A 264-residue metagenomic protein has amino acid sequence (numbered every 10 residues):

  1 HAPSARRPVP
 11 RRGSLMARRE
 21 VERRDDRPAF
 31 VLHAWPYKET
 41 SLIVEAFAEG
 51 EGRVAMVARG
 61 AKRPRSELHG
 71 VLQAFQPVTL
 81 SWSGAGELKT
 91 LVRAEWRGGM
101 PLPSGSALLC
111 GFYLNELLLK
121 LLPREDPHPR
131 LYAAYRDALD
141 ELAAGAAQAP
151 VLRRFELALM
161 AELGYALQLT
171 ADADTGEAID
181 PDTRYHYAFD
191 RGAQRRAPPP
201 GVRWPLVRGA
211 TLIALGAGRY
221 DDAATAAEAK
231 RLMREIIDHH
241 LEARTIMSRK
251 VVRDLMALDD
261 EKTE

Functional and structural regions predicted by a protein language model:
P3-E264: Non-catalytic alpha-helical scaffolds and adjoining flexible linkers that form interface surfaces for assembly
